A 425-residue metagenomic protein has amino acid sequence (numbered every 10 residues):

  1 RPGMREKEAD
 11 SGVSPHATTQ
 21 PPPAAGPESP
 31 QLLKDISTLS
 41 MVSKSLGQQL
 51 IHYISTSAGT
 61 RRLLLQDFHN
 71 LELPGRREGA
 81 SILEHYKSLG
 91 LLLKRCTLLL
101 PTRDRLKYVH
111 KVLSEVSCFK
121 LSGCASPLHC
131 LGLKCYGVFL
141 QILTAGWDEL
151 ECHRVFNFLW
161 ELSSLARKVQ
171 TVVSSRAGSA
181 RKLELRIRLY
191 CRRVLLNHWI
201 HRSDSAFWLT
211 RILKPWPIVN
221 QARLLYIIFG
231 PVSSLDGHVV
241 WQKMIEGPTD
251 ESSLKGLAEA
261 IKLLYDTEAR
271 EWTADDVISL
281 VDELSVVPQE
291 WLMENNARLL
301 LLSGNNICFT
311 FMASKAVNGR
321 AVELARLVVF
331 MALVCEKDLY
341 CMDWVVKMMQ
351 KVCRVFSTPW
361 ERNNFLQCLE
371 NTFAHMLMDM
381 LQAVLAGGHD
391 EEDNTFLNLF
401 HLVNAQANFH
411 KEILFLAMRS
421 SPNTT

Functional and structural regions predicted by a protein language model:
R1-P22, A80, K94, Q170 (+2 more regions): Charge-rich, low-complexity intrinsically disordered and helical linker regions
E6, A25-P27, L133, E361: Generic cytosolic/nucleocytoplasmic N-terminal low-complexity/intrinsically disordered segments
E8-G12, H16, L50-F68: Short leucine-rich amphipathic alpha-helices used at interfaces
A9, S29, K34-I54: Short helix-loop-helix/strand-helix junction enriched in hydrophobic and basic residues
P23-E28, N305-C308: Surface-exposed beta-strand-to-loop junctions that form interaction patches on eukaryotic regulatory domains
G26, T38, Q48, F330 (+2 more regions): Charged/polar, solvent-exposed surface patches and flexible loops
S57-T425: Substrate-receptor adaptors of ubiquitin E3 ligases
